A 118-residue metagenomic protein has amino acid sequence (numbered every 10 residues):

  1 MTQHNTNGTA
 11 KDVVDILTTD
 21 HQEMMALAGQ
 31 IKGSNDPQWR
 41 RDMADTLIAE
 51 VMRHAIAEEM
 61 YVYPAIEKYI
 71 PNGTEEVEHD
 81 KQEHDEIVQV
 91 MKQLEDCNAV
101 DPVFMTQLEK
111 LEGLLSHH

Functional and structural regions predicted by a protein language model:
M1-H117: Small-residue-biased structural context
